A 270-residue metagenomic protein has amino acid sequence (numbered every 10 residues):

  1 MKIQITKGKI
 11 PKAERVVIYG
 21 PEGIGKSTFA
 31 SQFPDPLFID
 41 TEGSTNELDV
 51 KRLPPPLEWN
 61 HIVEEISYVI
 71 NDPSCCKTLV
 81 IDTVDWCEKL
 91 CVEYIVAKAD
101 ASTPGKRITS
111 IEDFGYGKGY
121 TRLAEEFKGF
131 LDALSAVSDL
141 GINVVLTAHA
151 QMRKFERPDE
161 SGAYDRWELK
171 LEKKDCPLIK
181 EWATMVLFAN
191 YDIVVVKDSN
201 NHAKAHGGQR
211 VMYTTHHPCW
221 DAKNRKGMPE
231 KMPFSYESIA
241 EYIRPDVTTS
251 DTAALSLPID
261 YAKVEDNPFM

Functional and structural regions predicted by a protein language model:
K2-I95: Conserved P-loop
T28-A30, A136, L178-I179: Hydrophobic/aromatic ligand-binding patch that stacks against planar heteroaromatic rings of cofactors or nucleotides
Q32-F33, D139-G141, W182: Short, well-ordered loop/turn elements at secondary-structure boundaries
P36-F38, V144, V186-F188: Short, well-ordered beta-strand core segments
Y68-D72, L90, V137, W182 (+1 more regions): Conserved, well-folded catalytic cores of nucleic-acid-processing and energy-transducing macromolecular machines
W86-D175: P-loop NTPase motor core
R153-A262: Conserved GTP-binding G-domain of TRAFAC-class P-loop NTPases and closely related GTPase folds
A262, N267-M270: Terminal-proximal interaction/regulatory segments of ATP-powered molecular machines
